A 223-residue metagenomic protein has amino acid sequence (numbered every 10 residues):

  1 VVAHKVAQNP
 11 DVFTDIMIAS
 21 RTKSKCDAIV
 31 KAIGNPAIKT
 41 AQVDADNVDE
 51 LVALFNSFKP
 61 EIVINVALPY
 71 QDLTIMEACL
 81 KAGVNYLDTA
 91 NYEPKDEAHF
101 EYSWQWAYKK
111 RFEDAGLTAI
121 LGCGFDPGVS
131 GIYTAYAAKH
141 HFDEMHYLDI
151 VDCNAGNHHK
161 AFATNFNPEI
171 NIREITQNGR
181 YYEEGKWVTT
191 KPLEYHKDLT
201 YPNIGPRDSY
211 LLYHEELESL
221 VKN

Functional and structural regions predicted by a protein language model:
V6-A7: Aromatic pocket-lining residues of Rossmann-like dinucleotide-binding sites
D15-M17: Short beta-strand element of Class I
A19-K23, D44-A45: N-terminal Rossmann-fold cofactor-binding loop
I33-N47: Rossmann-fold cofactor-recognition segment
A45-P60, A67, Q71: Conserved Rossmann-fold cofactor-binding substructure of NAD(P)-dependent oxidoreductases
L68-P69, A78-E101: ADP-ribose/adenylate-binding Rossmann-like module
A90-T118: Rossmann-fold NAD(P)-binding glycine/threonine-rich loop
K139-N223: Active-site-lining helix/loop region of Rossmann-like oxidoreductase modules
